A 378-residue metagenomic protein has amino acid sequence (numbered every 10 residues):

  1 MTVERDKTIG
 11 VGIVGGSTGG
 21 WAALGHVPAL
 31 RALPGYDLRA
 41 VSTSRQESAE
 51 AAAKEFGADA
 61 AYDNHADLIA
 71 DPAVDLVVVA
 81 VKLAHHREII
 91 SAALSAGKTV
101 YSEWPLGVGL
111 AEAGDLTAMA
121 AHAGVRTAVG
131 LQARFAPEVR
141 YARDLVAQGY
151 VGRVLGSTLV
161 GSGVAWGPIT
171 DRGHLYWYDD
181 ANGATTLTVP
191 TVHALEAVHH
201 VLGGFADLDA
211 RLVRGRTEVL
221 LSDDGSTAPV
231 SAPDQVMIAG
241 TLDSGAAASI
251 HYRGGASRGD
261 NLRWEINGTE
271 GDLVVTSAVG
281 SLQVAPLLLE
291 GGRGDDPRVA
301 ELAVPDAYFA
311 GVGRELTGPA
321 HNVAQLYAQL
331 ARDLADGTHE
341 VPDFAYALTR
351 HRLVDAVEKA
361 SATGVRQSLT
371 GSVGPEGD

Functional and structural regions predicted by a protein language model:
M1-F56: N-terminal Rossmann-like dinucleotide-binding module
M1-T8, L76-V78, A285, Q325-D378: C-terminal helix-rich "cap/oligomerization" subdomain common to oxidoreductases
D37-A40, D75-V77, T185: Short active-site oxyanion
A58-N64: Conserved SAM-binding strand-loop segment of SAM-dependent methyltransferases
L76, K82-L83, R87-R134, G149: Beta-strand-loop-alpha-helix segment that lines the small-molecule cofactor/substrate pocket of alpha/beta enzymes
A133-P229, G364: Predominantly a Rossmann-like dinucleotide-binding segment in NAD(P)-dependent oxidoreductases
G203-D207, G215, S226-A228, A232-D272: Glycine-rich, aromatic-lined ligand/substrate-binding cores of catalytic and carbohydrate-binding domains
L221-D223, A228-P229, M237, E265 (+2 more regions): C-terminal glycine/acidic-rich active-site capping loop/insertion
